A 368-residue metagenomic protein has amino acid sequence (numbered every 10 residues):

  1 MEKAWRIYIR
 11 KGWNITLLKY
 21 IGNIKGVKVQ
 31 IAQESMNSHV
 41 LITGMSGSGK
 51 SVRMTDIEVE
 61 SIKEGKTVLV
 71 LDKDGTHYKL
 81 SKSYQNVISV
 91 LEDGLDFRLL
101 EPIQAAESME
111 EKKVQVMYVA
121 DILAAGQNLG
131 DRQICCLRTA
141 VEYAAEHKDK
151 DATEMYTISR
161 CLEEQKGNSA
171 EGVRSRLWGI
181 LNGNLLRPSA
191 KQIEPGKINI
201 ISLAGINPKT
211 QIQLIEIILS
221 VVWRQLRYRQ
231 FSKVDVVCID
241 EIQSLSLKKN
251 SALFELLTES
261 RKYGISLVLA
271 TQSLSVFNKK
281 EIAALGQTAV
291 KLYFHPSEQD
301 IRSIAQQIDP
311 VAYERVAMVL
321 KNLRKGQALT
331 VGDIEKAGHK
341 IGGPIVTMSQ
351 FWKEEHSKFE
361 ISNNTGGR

Functional and structural regions predicted by a protein language model:
M1-M45, R53-I57, F97, G338-K340 (+3 more regions): Basic- and hydrophobic-enriched, low-structure N-terminal and domain-boundary segments that flank ATP-binding catalytic
K3, F277, I282-L285, Y293-R368: C-terminal regions of RecA-like/P-loop NTPase motor modules
K3-I9, D56-I265, L269, N278-E281 (+1 more regions): P-loop NTPase motor domains
S35-N37, G196, G286-Q287, L323-K325: Short, solvent-exposed loop/turn segments at the edges of secondary structure
K50: Conserved lysine of the Walker
